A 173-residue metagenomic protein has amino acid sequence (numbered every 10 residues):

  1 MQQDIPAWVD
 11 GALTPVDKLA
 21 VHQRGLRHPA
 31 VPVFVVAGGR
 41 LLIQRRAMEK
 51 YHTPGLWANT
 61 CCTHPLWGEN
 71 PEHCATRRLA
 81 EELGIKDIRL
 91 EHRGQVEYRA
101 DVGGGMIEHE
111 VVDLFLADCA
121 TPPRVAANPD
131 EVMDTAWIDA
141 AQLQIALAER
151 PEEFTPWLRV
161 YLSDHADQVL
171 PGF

Functional and structural regions predicted by a protein language model:
M1-P32, V36: Acidic, metal-coordinating catalytic segment for phosphate/diphosphate chemistry, firing primarily on the Nudix
A12-D17, R40-R45, P123-A127: Short, well-ordered strand-loop elements centered on a beta-strand within folded domains, enriched for acidic residues
T14, R93-G94: Local beta-strand/beta-hairpin segments that build beta-sheet-rich folds
D17-L19, G55, V96-A100, M106-F173: Nudix hydrolase/Nudix homology domain
L26, K50, P54, A58 (+3 more regions): Hydrophobic alpha-helical segments and helix-packing faces
A30-T63: A glycine-rich, hydrophobic loop/mini-helix early in the fold
V33, C61, H92, D113-F115: A structural signal for short, well-ordered beta-strand segments
I43, T60-R93: The catalytic Nudix box helix
